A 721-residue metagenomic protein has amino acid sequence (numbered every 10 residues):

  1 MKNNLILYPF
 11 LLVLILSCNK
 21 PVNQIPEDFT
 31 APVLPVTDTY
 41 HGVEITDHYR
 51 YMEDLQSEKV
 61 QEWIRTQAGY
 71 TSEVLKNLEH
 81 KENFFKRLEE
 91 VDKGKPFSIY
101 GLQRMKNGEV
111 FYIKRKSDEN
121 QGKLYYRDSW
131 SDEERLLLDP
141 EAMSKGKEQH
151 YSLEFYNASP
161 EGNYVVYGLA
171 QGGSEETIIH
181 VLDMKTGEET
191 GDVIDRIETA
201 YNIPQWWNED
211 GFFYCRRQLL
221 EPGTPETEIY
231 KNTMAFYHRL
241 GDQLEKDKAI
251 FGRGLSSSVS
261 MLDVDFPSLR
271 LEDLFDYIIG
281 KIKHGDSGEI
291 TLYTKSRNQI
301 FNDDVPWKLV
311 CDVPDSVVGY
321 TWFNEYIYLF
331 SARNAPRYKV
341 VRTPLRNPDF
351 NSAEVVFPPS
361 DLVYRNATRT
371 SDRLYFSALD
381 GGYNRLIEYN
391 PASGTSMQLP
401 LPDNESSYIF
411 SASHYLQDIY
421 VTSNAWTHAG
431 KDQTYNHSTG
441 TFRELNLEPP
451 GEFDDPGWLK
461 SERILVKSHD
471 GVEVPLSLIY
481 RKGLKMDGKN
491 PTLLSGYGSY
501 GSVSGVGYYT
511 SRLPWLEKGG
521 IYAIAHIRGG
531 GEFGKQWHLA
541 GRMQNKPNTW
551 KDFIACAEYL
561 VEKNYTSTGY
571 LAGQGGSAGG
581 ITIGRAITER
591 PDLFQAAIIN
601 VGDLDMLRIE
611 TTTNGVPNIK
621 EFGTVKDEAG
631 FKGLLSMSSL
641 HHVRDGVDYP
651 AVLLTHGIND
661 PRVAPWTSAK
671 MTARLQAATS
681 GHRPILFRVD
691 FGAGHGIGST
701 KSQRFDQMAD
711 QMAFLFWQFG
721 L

Functional and structural regions predicted by a protein language model:
K2-L11: Sec-dependent signal peptide recognition, specifically the positively charged N-region followed immediately by
L7-Y8, S17-D418, N424-G430, Y435 (+3 more regions): Beta-propeller folds
R115, A332, N424, S495-G501 (+2 more regions): Glycine-rich His-Gly loop
W130-E133, G172-S174, K185-E188, N298-D303 (+10 more regions): Secondary-structure transition/capping motifs at alpha-helix termini and the adjoining loop/turn into the next element
A142-Y156, L169-S174, E188, V193 (+6 more regions): Cap/lid segment of the alpha/beta-hydrolase catalytic domain
G146-E148, A249-G252, V259-S260, P456-W458 (+2 more regions): Surface-exposed acidic, glycine/proline-enriched linker/cap segments that occur as 15-30-residue helix-coil
F330, S377, T422, I479 (+3 more regions): Short hydrophobic segments within beta-strands
I524-L721: Active-site-proximal cap/loop segments of hydrolase catalytic domains
